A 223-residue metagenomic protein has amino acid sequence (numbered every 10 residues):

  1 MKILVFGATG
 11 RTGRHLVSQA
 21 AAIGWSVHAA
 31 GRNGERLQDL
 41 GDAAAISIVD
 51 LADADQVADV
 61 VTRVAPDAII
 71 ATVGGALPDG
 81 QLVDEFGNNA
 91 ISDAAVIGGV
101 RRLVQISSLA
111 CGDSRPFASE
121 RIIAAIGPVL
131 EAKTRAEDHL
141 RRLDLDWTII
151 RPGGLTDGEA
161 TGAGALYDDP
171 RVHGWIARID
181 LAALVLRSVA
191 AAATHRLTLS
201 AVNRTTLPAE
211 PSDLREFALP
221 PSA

Functional and structural regions predicted by a protein language model:
M1-I23: N-terminal Rossmann NAD(P)H-binding glycine-rich loop of SDR-like oxidoreductase domains
L4, H28, V104, T148: Conserved beta-strand positions in the Rossmann-like core of class I SAM-dependent methyltransferases
A8, D157-A223: Active-site-lining helix/loop region of Rossmann-like oxidoreductase modules
A30-E35, D50-L51: N-terminal Rossmann-fold cofactor-binding loop
A45-D67: Conserved Rossmann-fold cofactor-binding substructure of NAD(P)-dependent oxidoreductases
A68-L103, T134-R135: NAD(P)-cofactor binding segment of oxidoreductase domains
L109-R115, L155-G158: Conserved catalytic-site region of short-chain dehydrogenase/reductase
A124-A125, E137-E159: Conserved beta-loop-beta element that borders a ligand/cofactor-binding pocket
